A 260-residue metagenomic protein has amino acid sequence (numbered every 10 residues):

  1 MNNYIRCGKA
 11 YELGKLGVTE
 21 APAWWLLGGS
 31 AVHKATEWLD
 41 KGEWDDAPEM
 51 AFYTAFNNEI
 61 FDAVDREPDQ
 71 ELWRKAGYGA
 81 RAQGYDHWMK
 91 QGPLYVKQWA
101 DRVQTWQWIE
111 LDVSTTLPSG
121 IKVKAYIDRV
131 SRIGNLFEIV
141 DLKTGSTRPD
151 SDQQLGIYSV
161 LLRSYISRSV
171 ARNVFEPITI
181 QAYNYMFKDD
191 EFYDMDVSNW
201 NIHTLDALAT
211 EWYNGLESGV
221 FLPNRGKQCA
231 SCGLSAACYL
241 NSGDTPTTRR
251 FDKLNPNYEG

Functional and structural regions predicted by a protein language model:
M1-D45, M89, E110, S231-L234: Nuclease catalytic cores
R6-T19, G134-V140, A209-E217: Short amphipathic alpha-helical segments and their helix-coil junctions
G17, E37-W44, S131, T147 (+2 more regions): Hydrophobic/aromatic-lined pockets within catalytic cores
E20, D40-A47, D101-V103, Y165-V170 (+1 more regions): Short helix-capping/linker segments at secondary-structure and domain boundaries
W24, G28, G84, W88 (+2 more regions): Hydrophobic (often cysteine-bearing) scaffold residues that line and stabilize catalytic clefts of nucleotide/cofactor
A35-L111: A non-catalytic, helix-rich entry segment at domain boundaries
N57, Y78, Y85, R163-G260: Metal-dependent nuclease catalytic regions and adjoining charged, substrate-binding loops involved in nucleic-acid end
W106-E211: Mg2+/Mn2+-dependent nuclease catalytic core
